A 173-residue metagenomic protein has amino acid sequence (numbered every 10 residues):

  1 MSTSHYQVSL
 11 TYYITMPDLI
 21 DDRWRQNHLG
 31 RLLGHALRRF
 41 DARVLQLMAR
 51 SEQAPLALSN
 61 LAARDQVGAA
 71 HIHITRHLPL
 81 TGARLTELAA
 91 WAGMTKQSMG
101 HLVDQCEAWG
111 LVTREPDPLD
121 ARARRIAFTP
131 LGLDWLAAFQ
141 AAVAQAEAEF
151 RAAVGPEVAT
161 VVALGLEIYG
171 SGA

Functional and structural regions predicted by a protein language model:
M1-Q66: N-terminal leader segment of winged-helix/HTH proteins
R23, D134-A173: Terminal interaction helix/tail motif
G30, G34, R38, G93 (+2 more regions): Short amphipathic alpha-helical segments with heptad-repeat character
R38, A42, Q46-A49, A108 (+3 more regions): Regular, well-ordered alpha-helical segments
V44-T95, S171: N-terminal helix-turn-helix DNA-binding core of bacterial DNA-binding proteins
R64-A70, T129, V154-P156: Short helix-coil-helix linker/hinge
T81-R125, P130: Canonical helix-turn-helix DNA-binding module
